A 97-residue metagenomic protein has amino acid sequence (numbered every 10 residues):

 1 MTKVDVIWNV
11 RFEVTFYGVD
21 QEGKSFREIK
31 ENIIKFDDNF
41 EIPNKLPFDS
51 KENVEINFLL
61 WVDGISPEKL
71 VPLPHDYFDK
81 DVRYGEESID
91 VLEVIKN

Functional and structural regions predicted by a protein language model:
M1-T2, V54: Intrinsically disordered, low-complexity regions enriched in Ser/Pro/Gly/Gln/His and often acidic
K3-N32, D37: N-terminal acidic leader/helix
D37-N97: Acidic, low-complexity intrinsically disordered segments
